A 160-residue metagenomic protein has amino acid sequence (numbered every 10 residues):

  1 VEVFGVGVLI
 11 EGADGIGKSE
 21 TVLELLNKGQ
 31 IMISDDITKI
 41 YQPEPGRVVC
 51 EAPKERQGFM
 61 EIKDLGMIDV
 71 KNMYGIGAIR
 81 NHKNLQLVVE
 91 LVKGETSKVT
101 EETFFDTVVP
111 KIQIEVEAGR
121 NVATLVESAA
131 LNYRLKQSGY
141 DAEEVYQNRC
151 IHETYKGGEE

Functional and structural regions predicted by a protein language model:
V1: Pre-Walker A adenine-sensing motif
F4-I33: Glycine-rich phosphate-binding P-loop
G7, D14, K54, G66 (+2 more regions): A broadly conserved detector of short glycine/acidic/proline-rich loop/turn motifs that flank catalytic sites and bind
G12, P45-P53, T96-E101, V108: Short, well-ordered strand-loop elements centered on a beta-strand within folded domains, enriched for acidic residues
K18, G58-F59, A118: A short local loop/turn or secondary-structure capping micro-motif enriched for an aromatic residue
I33-L87: Conserved nucleotide-sensing/catalytic segment adjacent to the nucleotide-binding pocket in NTP-handling enzymes
Q86-E160: Conserved NTP phosphate-binding and transfer environment spanning the P-loop NTPase/kinase superfamily
